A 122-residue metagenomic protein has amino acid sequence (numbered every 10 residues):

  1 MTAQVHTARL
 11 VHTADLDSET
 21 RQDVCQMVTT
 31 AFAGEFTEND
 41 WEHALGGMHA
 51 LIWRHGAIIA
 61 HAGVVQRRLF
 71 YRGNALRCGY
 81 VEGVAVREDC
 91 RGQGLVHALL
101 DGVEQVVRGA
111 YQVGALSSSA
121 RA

Functional and structural regions predicted by a protein language model:
M1-T2: Short acidic N-proximal helix/loop "leader" segments that mark the beginning of a domain or an inter-domain linker
V5-A8: Extreme N-terminal starter segment of soluble prokaryotic enzymes
L10-A85, A120: A conserved beta-strand-loop-helix scaffold within acyl/acetyltransferase catalytic domains
V81, V86, G92-Q105: Conserved acetyl-CoA-binding loop-helix of GNAT-fold acetyltransferases
Q105-S119: Conserved GNAT acetyl-CoA-binding A-motif
